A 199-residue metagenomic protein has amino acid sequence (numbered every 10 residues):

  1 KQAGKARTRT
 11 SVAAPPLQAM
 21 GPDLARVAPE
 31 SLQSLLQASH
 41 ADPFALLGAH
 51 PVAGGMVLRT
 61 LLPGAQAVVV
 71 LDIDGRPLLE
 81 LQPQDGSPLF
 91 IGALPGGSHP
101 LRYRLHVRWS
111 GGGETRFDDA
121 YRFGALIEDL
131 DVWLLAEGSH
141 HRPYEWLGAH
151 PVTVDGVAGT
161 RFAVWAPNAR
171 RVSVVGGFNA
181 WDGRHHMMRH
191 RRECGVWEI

Functional and structural regions predicted by a protein language model:
K1: Flexible, polar/acidic helix-loop-strand segments at domain edges
R7-R9, A14-G64, F117-R170: Non-catalytic, glycine-rich low-complexity segments
A49, V57-P100, H106-Y121, A163-I199: Aromatic-rich carbohydrate-binding modules that target alpha-glucans
